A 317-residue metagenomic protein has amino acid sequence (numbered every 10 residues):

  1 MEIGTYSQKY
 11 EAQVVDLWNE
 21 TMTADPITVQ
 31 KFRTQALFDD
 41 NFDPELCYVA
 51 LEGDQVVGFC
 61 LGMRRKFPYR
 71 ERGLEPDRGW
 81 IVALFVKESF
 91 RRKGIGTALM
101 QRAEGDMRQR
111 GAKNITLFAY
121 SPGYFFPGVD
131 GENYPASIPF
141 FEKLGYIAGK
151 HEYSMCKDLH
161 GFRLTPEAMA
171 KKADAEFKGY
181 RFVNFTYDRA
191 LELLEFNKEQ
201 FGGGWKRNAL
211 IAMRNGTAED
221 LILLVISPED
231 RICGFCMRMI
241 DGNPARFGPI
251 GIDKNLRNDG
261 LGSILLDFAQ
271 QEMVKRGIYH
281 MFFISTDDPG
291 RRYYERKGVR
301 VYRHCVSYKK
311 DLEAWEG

Functional and structural regions predicted by a protein language model:
M1-A36, D43-L51, V56, E152 (+2 more regions): Short amphipathic alpha-helix that is part of the acyltransferase structural core
N19, T23, V29-C47, L51-E52 (+2 more regions): A conserved beta-strand-loop-helix scaffold within acyl/acetyltransferase catalytic domains
I81, I115-L117, F247, M281-S285: Conserved hydrophobic beta-strand within the GNAT/NAT acetyltransferase core sheet that lines the active-site cleft
V86, R92-R108, I252, N258-Q271 (+1 more regions): Conserved acetyl-CoA-binding loop-helix of GNAT-fold acetyltransferases
M100-E176, V306-K310: Acyl-donor-binding surface of acyltransferase catalytic domains
N258, S263-G317: Short hairpin/turn module used for nucleic-acid contact or packing/dimerization
